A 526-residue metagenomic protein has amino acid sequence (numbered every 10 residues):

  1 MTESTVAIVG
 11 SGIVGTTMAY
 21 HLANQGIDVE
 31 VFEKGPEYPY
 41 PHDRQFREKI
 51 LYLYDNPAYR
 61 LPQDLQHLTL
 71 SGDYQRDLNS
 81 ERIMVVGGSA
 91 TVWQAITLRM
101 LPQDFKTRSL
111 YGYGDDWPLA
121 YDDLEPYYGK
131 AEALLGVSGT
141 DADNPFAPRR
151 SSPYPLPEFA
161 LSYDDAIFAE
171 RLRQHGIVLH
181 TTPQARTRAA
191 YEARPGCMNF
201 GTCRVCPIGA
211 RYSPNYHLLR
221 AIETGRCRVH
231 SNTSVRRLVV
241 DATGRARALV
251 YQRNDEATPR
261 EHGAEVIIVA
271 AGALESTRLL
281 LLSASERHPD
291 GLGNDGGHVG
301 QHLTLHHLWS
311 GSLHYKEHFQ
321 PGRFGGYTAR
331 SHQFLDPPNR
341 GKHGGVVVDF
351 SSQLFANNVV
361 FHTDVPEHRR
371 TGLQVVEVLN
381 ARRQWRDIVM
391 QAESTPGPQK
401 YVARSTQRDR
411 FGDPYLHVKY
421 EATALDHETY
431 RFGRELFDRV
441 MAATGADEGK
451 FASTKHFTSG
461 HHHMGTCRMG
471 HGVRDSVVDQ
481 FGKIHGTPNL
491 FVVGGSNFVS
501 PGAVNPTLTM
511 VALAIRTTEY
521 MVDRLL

Functional and structural regions predicted by a protein language model:
S4-E30: N-terminal Rossmann-like FAD-binding beta1-loop-alpha1 element of flavoenzymes
G12-I13, L274, N497: Residue-level detector of alpha-helix initiation sites
N24, V31, G35-F46, T224 (+6 more regions): Glycine-rich loop(s) and the adjacent beta-strand/alpha-helix scaffold that form part
L51-N144, P398: Redox-cofactor-proximal catalytic regions of oxidoreductases
L61, T69-L70, L110-S234, T458-S459: Conserved redox-cofactor binding core of oxidoreductases
L68-R82, V86-S89, W117-P118, G296-L416 (+5 more regions): FAD cofactor-binding and catalytic pocket of flavoenzymes
T181-A185, G196-T202, R236-V240, R383-S394 (+4 more regions): A glycine-rich dinucleotide-binding beta-alpha-beta segment and adjacent secondary-structure elements that constitute
S500-E519: A conserved FAD-binding loop/helix module that cradles the flavin
